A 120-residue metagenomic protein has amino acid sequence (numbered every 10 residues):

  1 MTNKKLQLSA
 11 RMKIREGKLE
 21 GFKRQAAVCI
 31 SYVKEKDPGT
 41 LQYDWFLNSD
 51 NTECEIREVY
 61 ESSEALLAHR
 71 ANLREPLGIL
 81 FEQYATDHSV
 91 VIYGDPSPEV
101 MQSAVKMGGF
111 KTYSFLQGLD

Functional and structural regions predicted by a protein language model:
M1-K4, G118-D120: Basic/polar N-terminal segments that are highly enriched at the extreme N-terminus, encompassing both cleavable
K5-K13: Active-site-flanking beta-strand signature of metal-NTP-handling nucleotidyl enzymes and homologous cyclase-like
I14-K23: Short, surface-exposed ligand-recognition loops at beta-strand->loop->(often short) alpha-helix junctions that present
Y32-L41, V59-L116: An amphipathic, aromatic/His-enriched active-site/gating alpha helix that lines ligand/cofactor pockets
F46-D50: Short beta-strand micro-motifs enriched in acidic
T52-C54: Hydrophobic residues embedded in beta-strands of well-ordered beta-sheets
